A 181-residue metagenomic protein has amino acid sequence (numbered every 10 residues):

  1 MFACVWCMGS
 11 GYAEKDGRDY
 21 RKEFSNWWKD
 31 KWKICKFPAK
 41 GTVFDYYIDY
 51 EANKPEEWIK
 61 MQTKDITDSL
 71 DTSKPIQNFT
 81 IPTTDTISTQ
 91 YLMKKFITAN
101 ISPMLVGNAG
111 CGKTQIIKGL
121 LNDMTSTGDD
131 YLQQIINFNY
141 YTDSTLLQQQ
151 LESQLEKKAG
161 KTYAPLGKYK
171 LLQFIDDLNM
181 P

Functional and structural regions predicted by a protein language model:
M1-Q90: Extended, charged/polar low-complexity intrinsically disordered regions
S69-T72, F79, T86, K95-P181: AAA+ P-loop NTPase catalytic core and its hallmark functional loops
